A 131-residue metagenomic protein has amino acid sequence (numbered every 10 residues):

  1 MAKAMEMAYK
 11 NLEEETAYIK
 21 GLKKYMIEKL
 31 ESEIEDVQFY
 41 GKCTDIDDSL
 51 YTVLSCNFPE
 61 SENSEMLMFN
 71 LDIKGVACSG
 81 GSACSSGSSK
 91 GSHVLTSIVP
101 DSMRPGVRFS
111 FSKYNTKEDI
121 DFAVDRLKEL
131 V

Functional and structural regions predicted by a protein language model:
A2-V131: Pyridoxal 5′-phosphate
